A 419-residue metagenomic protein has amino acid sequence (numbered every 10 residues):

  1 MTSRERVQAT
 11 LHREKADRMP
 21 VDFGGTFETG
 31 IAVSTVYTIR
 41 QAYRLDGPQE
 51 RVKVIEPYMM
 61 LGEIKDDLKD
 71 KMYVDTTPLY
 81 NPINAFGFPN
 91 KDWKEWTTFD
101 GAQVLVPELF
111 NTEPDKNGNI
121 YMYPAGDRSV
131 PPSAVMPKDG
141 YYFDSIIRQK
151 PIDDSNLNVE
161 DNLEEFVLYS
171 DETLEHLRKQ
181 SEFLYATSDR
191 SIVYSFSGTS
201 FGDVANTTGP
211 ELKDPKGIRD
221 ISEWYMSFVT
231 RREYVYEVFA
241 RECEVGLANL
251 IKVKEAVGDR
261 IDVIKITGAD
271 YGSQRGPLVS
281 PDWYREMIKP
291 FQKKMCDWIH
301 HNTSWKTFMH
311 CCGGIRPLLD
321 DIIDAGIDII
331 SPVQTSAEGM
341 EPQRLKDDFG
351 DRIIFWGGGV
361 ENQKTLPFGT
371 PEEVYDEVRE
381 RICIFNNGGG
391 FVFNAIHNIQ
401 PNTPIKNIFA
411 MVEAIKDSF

Functional and structural regions predicted by a protein language model:
M1-L45, Q49-I55, P137-F419: Active-site loop segments of alpha/beta catalytic cores
T2, Y73, T98-G101: Residue-level detector of functionally special positions within alpha-helical transmembrane segments of multi-pass
M60-P78: Catalytic domains of carbohydrate-active enzymes, especially glycoside hydrolases
D70, L79-F86, G101-L105: Aromatic-residue-lined binding/catalytic grooves and analogous aromatic/hydrophobic interfacial grooves in multimeric
V74, N81-N84, A125-D127: Beta-hairpin (beta-strand-turn-beta-strand) motif
V74-T77, A102, D189, I327: Short aromatic/hydrophobic-glycine micro-motifs
P78-K94, F196-F201: Short, glycine/charge-rich beta-strand/loop segments that flank catalytic centers and engage negatively charged groups
D92-G140, N162-E165: Non-catalytic, alpha-helical, charged scaffold/linker segments that couple or flank catalytic or architectural cores
